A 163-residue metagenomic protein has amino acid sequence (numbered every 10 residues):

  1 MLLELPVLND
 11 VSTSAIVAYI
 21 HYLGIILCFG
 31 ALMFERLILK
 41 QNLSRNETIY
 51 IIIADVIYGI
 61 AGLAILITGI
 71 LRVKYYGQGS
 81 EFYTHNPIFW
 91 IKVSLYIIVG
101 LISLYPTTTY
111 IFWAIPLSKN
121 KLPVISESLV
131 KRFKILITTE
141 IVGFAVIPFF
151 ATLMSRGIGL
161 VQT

Functional and structural regions predicted by a protein language model:
L2-T163: Polytopic transmembrane helical bundles with strong interfacial aromatic enrichment
